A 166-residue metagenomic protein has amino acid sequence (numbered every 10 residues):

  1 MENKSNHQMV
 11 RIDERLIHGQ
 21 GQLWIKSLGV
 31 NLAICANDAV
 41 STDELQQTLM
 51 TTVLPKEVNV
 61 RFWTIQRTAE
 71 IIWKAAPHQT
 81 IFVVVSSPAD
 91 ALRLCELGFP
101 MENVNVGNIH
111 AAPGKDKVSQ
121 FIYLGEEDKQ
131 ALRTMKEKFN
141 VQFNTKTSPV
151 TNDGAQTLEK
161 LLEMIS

Functional and structural regions predicted by a protein language model:
M1-S5, A112-K115: Gly-rich Lys/Arg/Thr-decorated short loops/hinges at beta-loop-alpha junctions or inter-strand turns that position
E2-N59: Long, hydrophobic N-terminal alpha-helical segment
N6, S27-L28, M50-W63, A75 (+3 more regions): NTP/phosphate- and nucleic-acid-binding module
D13-I17, T64, L124-G125: A general structural motif
A36-D38, V84-P88, K146-S148: Structural motif
L45, I71-I72, R93, A112-S119: Short, charged, surface-exposed secondary-structure boundary motifs
W63-G107: Ordered, amphipathic secondary-structure segments that act as subunit-interaction surfaces in large macromolecular
L97, M101-S166: Glycine-rich, aromatic-bearing surface loops/beta-hairpins
